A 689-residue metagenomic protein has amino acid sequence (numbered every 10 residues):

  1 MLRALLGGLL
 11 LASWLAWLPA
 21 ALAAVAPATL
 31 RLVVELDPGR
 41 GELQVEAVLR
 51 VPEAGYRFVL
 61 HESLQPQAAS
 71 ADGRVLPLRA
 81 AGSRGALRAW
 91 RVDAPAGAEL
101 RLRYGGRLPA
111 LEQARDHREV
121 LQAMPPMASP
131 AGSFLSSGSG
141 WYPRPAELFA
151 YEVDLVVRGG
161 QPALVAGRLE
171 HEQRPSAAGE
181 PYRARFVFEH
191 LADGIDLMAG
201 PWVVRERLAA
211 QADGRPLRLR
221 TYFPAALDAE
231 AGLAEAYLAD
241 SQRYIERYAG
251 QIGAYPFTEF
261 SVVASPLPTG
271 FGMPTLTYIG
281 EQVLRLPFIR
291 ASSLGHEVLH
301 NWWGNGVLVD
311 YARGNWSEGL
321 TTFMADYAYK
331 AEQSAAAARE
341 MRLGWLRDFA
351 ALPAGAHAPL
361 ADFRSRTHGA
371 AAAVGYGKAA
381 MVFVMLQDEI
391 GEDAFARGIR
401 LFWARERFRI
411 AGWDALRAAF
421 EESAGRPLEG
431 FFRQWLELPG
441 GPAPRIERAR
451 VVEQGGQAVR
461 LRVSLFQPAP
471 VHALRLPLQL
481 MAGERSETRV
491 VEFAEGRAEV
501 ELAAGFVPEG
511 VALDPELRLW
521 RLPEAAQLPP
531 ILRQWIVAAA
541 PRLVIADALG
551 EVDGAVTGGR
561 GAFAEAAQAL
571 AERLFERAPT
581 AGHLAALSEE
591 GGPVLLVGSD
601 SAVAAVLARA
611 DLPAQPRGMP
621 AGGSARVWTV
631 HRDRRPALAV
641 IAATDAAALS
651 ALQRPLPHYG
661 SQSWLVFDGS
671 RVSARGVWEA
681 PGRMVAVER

Functional and structural regions predicted by a protein language model:
A16-Q44, P125, E429-Q434: N-terminal, polar/Ser/Thr-rich
E46-L64, S137-R158, D414, L461-Q479 (+1 more regions): Surface-exposed beta-strand/loop patches in extracellular or lumenal glycoproteins
E46-V48, F186, P224-S464: Hydrophobic alpha-helical and helix-loop surface patches within well-folded domains that function as non-catalytic
A47, Y56, D93, R103 (+5 more regions): Zn2+-dependent metallopeptidase catalytic core
Y56, P66-S70, L428-E429, P442-D514 (+1 more regions): Beta-strand-rich binding/interaction modules
S63-L121, A177-E180, F493-V507: A surface-exposed beta-strand-loop module
R101-R205: Extended, low-hydrophobicity, Ser/Thr/Pro/Gly-biased non-transmembrane segments
P529-R689: Solvent-exposed alpha-helical segments and adjacent loops that form catalytic or protein-interaction surfaces
